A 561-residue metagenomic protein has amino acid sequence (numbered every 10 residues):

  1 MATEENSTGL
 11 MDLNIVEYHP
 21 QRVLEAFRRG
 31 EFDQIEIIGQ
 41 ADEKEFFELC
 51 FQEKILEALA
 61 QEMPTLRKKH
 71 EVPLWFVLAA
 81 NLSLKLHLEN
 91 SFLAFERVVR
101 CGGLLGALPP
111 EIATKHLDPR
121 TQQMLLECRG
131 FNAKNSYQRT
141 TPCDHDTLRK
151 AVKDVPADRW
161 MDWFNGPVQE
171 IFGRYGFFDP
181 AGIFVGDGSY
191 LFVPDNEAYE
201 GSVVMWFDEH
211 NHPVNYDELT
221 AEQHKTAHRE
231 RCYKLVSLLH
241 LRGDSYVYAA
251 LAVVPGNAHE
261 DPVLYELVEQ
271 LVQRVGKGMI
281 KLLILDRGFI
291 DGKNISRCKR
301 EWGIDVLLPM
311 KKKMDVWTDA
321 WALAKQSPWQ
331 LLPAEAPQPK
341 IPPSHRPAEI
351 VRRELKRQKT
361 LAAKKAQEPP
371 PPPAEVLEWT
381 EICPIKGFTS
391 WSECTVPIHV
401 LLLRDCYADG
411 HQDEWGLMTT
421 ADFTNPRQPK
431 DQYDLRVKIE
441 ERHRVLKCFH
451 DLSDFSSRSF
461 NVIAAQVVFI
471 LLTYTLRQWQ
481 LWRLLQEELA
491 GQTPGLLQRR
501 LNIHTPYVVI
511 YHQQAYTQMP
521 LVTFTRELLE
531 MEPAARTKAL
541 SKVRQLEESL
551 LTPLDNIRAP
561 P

Functional and structural regions predicted by a protein language model:
A2-Y137: Gly/serine-rich nucleotide phosphate-binding loop at the start of the catalytic core of nucleotide/ADP-ribose-handling
T3-E5, R29-I35, G102-G103, P109-D118 (+3 more regions): A short, flexible helix-boundary coil/loop motif
A80-N81, F95-E96, D144, L148 (+8 more regions): Short, conserved catalytic/metal-binding motifs centered on acidic residues
L105-G106, L117-I171: Short, basic alpha-helical nucleic acid-contact segments in DNA-binding proteins and DNA transaction factors
H145-G243: Active-site-proximal, Lys/Arg-enriched surface segment that forms a nucleic-acid-binding/basic interface patch
H210-G278, D405, H411-W415: Electropositive, glycine- and tryptophan-enriched low-complexity nucleic-acid-binding patches
P255-W321: Domain-level cores of phosphate- or acyl-group-handling catalytic modules
P328-H345, P426-F460: Short amphipathic alpha-helical "interface-anchor" segments enriched in bulky aromatics
